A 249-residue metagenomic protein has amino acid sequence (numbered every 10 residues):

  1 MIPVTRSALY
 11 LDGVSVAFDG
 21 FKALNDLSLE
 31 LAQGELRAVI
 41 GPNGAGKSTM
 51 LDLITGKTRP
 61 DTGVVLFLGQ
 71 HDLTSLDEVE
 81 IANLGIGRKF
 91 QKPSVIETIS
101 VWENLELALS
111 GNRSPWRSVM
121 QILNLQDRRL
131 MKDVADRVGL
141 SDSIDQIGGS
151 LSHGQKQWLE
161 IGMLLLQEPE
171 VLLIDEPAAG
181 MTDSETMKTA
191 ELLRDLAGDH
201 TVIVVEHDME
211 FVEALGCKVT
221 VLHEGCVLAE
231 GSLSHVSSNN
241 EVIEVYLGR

Functional and structural regions predicted by a protein language model:
I40-P42: The feature captures the beta-strand-to-loop junction immediately N-terminal to the Walker
T55: Helix-to-loop junction immediately C-terminal to a conserved catalytic motif
V64-L84: ABC ATPase NBD Q-loop/coupling interface
S118-S143, E191: Conserved ABC ATPase "signature" region
L172-E176: Catalytic Walker B motif of ABC-type/P-loop ATPase nucleotide-binding domains
